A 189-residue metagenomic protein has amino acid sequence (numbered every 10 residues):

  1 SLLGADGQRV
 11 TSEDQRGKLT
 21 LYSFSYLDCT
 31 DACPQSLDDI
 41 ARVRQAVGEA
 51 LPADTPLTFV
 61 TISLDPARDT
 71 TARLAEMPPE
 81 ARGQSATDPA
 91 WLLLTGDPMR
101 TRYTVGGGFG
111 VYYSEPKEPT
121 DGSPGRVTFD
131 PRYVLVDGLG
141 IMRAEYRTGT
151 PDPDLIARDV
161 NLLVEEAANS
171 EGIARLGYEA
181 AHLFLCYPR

Functional and structural regions predicted by a protein language model:
S1-V10: N-terminal signal-anchor transmembrane helix
L3, L92-G96, S114: Short acidic-hydrophobic, aromatic-tinged amphipathic segments that line or gate anion-handling sites
V10-I40, F59-V60: Short active-site neighborhood of thiol/selenol oxidoreductases, capturing the structured segment around
L19, C33, R44-L51, P78-S85 (+4 more regions): Sec/Tat-exported extracytoplasmic proteins
L37-T104: Structural microenvironment flanking redox-active thiols in thiol-disulfide oxidoreductases
P89-W91, R102, F109-E115, T128-V134: Structural micro-motif
P116-R189: Thiol-/selenol-based redox modules, centered on thioredoxin-like and closely related oxidoreductase domains
